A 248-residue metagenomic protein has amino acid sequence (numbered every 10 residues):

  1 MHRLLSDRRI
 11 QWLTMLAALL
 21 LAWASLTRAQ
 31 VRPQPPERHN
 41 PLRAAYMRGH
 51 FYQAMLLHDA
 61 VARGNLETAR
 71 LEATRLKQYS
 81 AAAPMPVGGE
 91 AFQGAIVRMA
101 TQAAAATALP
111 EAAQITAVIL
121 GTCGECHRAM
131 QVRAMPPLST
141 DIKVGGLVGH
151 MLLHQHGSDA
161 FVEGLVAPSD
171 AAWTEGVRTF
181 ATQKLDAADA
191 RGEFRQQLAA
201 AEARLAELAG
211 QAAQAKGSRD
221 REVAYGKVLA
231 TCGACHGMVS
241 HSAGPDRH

Functional and structural regions predicted by a protein language model:
R3-L16: Bacterial N-terminal signal peptides that target proteins for export
T27-A29: C-terminal region of N-terminal signal peptides and the immediate post-cleavage residues of exported proteins
V31-H248: Sequence context surrounding c-type heme c attachment/ligation sites in exported
